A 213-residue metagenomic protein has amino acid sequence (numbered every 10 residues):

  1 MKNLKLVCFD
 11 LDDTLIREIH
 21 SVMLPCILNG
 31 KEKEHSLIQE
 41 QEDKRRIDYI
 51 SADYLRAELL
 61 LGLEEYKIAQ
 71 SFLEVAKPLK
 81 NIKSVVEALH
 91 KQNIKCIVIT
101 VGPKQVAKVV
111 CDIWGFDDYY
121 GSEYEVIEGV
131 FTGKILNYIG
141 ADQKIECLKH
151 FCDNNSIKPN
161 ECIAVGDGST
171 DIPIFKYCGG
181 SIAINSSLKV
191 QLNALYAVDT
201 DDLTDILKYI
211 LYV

Functional and structural regions predicted by a protein language model:
M1-I50, Y54-L55: Active-site neighborhood of HAD-like aspartate-dependent phosphohydrolases
K2, L73-V213: C-terminal cap/substrate-recognition subdomain and adjoining C-terminal extension of metal-dependent phosphatase-like
C8-D13, C26, Q39, R56-L63 (+3 more regions): Membrane-targeting and insertion segments and their boundary/processing signals
L28, I38-Q41, L55, L59 (+4 more regions): Residues that form generic nucleotide/phosphate-binding pockets
L28-N29, L61, W114, N155: A broad structural signal for alpha-helix termini and local helix breaks/kinks
E32-D43, L60, K108-V109, Y124-E125: Short N-terminal helix-initiation segments at or just after the protein's N-terminus
E32-Q39, E65-A69, P159: Short, surface-exposed acidic
I50-K83: Metal-dependent phosphoesterase signature
